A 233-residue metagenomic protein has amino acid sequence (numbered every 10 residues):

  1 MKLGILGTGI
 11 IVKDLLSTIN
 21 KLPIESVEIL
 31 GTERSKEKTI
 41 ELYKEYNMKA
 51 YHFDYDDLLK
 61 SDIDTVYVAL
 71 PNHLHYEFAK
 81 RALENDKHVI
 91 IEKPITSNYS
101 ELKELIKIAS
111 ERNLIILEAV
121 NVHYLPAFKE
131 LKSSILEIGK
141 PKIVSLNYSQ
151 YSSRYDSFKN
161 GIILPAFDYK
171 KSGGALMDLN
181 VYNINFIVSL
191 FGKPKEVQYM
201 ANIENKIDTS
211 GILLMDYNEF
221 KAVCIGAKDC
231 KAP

Functional and structural regions predicted by a protein language model:
M1-Y46: N-terminal Rossmann-like dinucleotide-binding module
L15, Y46-I106: Beta-loop-alpha module in the N-terminal Rossmann-like domain of NAD(P)-dependent dehydrogenases, especially those
V27-I29, K49, D64, K142: Conserved acidic residues
S35, H123-Y124, N147-S153, I203-E204 (+1 more regions): Glycine-rich beta-alpha junction loops
K93-P94, A119-V122, Y148: Short strand-turn motif at the edge of the Rossmann-like AdoMet-binding core
E104-N121, K140-V144: Rossmann-fold dehydrogenase core element
L125-K195: Predominantly a Rossmann-like dinucleotide-binding segment in NAD(P)-dependent oxidoreductases
I184-P233: Contiguous beta-strand/loop segments that form the cofactor/metal-binding neighborhood of enzyme cores
